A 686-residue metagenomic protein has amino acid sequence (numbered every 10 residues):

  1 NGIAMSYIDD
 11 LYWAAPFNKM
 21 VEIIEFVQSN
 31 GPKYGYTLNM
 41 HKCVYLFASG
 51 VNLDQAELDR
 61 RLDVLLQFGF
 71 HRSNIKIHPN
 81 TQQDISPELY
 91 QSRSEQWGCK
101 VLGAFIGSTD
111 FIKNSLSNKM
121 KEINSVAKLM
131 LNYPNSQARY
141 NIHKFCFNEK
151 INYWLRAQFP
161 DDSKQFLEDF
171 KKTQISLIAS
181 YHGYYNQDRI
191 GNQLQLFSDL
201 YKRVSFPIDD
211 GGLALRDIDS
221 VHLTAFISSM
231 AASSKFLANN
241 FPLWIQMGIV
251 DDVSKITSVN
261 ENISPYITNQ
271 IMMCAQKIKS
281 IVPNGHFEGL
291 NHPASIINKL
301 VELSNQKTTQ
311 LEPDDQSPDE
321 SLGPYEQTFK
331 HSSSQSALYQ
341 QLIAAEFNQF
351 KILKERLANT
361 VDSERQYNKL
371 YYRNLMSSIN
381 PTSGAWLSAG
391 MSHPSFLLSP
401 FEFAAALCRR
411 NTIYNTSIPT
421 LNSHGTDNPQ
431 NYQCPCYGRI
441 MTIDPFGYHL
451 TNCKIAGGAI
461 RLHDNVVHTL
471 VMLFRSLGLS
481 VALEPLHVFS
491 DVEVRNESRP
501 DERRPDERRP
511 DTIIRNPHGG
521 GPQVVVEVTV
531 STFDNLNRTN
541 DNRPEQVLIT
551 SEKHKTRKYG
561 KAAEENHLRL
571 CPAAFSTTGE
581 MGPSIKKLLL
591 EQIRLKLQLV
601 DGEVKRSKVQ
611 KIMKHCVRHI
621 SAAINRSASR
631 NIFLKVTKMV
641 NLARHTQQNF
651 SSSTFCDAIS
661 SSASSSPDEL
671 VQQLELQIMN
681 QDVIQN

Functional and structural regions predicted by a protein language model:
N1, N74-D162, S229-F241: Basic, alpha-helical interaction scaffolds
G2-P16, G35-A48, Q96-G107, F147-K150 (+2 more regions): Catalytic palm active-site di-aspartate
N18-I23, N39-W97: Short, conserved micro-motifs composed of acidic
I23-N30: Short amphipathic alpha-helices in soluble, non-transmembrane regions that often serve as interface/regulatory elements
Y185-M230: Short, charged alpha-helical motifs in flexible N/C-terminal segments and linkers
L213, D217-L223, I227, N431-V466: Short Cys/His-based metal-binding microdomains
G289-G438, G458, V471-M472, S476 (+3 more regions): Non-catalytic C-terminal interaction segments of nucleic acid-processing enzymes
C453-V488: Amphipathic alpha-helical
